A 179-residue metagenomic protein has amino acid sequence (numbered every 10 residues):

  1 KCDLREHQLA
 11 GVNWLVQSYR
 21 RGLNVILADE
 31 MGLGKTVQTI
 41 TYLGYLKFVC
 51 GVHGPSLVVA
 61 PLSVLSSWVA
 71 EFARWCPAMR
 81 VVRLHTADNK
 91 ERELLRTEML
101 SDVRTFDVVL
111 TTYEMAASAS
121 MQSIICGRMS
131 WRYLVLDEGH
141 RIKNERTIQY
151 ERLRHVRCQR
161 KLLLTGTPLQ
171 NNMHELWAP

Functional and structural regions predicted by a protein language model:
K1-P179: ASCE P-loop NTPase motor core, strongest for the SF2 helicase catalytic module
